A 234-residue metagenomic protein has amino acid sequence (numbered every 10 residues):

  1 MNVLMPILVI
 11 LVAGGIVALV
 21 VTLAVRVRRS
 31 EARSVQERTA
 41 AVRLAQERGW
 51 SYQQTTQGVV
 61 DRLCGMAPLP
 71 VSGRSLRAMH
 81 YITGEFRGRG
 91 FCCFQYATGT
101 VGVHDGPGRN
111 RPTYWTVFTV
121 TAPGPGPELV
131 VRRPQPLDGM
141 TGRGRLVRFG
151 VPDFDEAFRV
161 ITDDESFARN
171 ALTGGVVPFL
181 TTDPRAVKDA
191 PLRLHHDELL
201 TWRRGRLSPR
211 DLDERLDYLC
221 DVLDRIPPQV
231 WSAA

Functional and structural regions predicted by a protein language model:
M1-A13: Feature marks short, highly hydrophobic, charge-poor N-terminal signal-anchor/signal peptide-like helices that anchor
G15-L19, H196: Short amphipathic alpha-helical segments, especially helix-boundary/capping motifs
A18-L44: Transmembrane-cytosolic junction motif
A40-D61, A67-A234: Charged, low-complexity intrinsically disordered regions
